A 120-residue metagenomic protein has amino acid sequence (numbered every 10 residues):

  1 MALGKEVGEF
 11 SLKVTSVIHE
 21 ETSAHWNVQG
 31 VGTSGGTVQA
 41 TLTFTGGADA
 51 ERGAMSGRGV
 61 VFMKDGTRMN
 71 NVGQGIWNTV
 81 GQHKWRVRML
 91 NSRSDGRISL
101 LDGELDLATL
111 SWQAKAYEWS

Functional and structural regions predicted by a protein language model:
M1-S120: Beta-strand-enriched cores of mature, soluble protein domains
